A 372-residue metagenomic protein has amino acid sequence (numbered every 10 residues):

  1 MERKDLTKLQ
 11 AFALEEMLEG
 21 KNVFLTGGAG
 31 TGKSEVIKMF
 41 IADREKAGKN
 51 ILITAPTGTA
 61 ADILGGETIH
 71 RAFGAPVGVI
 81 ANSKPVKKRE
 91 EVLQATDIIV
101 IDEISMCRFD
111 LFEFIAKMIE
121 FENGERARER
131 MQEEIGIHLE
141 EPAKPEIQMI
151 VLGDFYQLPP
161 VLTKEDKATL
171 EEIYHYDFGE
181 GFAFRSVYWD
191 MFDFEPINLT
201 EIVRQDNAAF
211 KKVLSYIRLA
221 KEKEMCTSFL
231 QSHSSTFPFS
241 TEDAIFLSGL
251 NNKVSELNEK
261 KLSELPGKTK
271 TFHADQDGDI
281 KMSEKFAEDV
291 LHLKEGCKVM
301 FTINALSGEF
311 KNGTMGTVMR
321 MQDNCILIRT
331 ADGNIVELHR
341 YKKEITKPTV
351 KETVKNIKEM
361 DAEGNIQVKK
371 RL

Functional and structural regions predicted by a protein language model:
M1-L372: Conserved ATP-binding/catalytic motifs of P-loop helicase motor domains
